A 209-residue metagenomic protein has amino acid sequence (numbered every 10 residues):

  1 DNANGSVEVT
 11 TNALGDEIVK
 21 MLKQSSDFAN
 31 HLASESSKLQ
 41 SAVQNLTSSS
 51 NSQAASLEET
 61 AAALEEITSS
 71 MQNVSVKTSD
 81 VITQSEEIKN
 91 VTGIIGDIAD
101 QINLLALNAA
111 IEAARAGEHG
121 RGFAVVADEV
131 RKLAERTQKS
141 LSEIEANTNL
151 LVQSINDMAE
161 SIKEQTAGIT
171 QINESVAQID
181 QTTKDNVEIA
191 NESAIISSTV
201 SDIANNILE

Functional and structural regions predicted by a protein language model:
D1-S56, S140, N147, E209: HAMP domain helices
A13-V19, N51, L64-V76, D80-L104 (+4 more regions): Parallel, heptad-repeat alpha-helical coiled-coil signal-transduction segments
Q24, D80-V81, A194: Short alpha-helical "patches" and their helix-cap loops
E35, I172-N173: Core structural elements
K38-Q40, N103-A106: Extended, amphipathic, non-transmembrane alpha-helical segments
L57-A61, N173, A194: Short, charged, amphipathic alpha-helical segments
